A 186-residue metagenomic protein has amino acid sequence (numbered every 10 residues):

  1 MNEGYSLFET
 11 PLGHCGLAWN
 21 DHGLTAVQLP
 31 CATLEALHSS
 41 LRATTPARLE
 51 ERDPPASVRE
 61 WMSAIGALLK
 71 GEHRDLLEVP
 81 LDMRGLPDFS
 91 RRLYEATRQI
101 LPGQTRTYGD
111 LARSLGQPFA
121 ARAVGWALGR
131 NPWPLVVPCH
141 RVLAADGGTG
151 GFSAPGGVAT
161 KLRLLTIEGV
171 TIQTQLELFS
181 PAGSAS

Functional and structural regions predicted by a protein language model:
M1-F119, I167-S186: Basic nucleic-acid-binding alpha-helical/helix-turn surface characteristic of O6-alkylguanine DNA
L37, T160-K161: Short, hydrophobic-biased amphipathic alpha-helical segments
F119-T160, I172: Short glycine/serine-rich loop segments
